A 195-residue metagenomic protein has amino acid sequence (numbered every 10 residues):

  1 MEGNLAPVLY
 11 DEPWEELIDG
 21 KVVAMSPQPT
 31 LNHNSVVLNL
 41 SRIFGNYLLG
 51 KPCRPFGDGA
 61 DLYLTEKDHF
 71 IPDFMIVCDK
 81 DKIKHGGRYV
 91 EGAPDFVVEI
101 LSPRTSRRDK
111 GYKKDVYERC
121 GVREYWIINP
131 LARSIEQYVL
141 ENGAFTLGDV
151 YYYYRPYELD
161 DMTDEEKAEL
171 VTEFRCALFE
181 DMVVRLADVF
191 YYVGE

Functional and structural regions predicted by a protein language model:
M1-E195: Gly/Pro/Ser/Thr-rich low-complexity, intrinsically disordered segments predominantly at protein N-termini
